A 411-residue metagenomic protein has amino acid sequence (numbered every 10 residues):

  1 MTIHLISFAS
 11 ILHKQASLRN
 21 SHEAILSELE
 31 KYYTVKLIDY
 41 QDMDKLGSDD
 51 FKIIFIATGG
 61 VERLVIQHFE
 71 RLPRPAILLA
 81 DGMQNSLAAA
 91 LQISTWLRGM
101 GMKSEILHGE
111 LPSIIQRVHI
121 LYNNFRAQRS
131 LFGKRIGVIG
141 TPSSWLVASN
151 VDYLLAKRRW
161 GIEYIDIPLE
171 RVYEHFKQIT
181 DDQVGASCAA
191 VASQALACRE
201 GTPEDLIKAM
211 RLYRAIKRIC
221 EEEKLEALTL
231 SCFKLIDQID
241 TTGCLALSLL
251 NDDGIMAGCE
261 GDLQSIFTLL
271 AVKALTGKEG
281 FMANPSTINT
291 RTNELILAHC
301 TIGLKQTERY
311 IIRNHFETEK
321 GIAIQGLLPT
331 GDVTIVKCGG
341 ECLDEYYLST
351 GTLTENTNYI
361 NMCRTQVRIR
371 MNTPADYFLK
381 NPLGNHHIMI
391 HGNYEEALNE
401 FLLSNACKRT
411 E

Functional and structural regions predicted by a protein language model:
M1-D39: N-terminal basic/disordered segments at the start of proteins
I6-A9, L79, I139: Short hydrophobic segments within beta-strands
E23-I25, E70-R71, D152-R159, C244-L247 (+1 more regions): Short, solvent-exposed amphipathic alpha-helical segments in soluble enzyme and RNA/protein-processing domains
E28-Y32, I38-F132, P142-W145, S149-D152 (+1 more regions): Cofactor- and metal-binding active-site motifs of prokaryotic enzymes that mediate redox/radical or nucleophilic
G60-I66, L235-I239, L398: Short, well-ordered alpha-helical microsegments
T95-L275: Conserved, well-structured core segments that form the ligand-binding/active-site neighborhood of functional domains
I255-T354: C-terminal catalytic subdomain
A323-E411: Extended hydrophobic packing segments that form well-structured cores
